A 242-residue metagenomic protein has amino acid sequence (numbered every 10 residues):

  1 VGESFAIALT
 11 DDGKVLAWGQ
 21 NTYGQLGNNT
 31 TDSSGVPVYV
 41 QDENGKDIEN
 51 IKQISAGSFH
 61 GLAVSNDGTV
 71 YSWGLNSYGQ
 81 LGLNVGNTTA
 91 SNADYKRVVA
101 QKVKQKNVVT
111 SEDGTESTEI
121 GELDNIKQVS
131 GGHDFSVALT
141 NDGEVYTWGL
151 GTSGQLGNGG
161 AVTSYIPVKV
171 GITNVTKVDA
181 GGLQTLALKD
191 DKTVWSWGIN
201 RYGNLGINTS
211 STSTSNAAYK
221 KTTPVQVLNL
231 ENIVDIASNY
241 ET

Functional and structural regions predicted by a protein language model:
V1-T242: Eukaryote-biased RCC1-like beta-propeller repeat architecture
